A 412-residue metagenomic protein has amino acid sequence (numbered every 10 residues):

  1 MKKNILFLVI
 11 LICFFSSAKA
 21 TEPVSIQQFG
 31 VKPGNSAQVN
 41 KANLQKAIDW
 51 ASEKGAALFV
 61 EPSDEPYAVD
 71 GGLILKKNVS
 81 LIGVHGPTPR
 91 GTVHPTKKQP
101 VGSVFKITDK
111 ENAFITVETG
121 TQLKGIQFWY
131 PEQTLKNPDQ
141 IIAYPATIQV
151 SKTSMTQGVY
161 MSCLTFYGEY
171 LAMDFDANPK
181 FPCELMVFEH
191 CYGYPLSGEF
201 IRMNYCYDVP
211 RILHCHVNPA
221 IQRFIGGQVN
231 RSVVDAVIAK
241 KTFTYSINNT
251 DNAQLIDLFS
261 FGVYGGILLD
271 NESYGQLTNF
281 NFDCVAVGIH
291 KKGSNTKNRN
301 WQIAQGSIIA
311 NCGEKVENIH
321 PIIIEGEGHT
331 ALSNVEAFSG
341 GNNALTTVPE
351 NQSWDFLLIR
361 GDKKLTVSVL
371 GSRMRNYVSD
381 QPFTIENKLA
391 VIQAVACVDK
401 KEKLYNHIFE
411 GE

Functional and structural regions predicted by a protein language model:
M1-T21: Bacterial Sec-dependent N-terminal signal peptides
I5, A18, E53, F59 (+2 more regions): Terminal non-domain segments
A18-Q45: Right-handed parallel beta-helix/beta-solenoid
I26, A47, F59, E118 (+1 more regions): Non-transmembrane elongated oligomeric "stalk/shaft" segments that connect baseplates/barrels to distal
G34, E61-D70, T153-Q157, P179-P182: Short, charged helix-to-loop "capping" segments that act as catalytic/coupling loops
K41, Q45-E111, Q127-Y130: N-terminal extracellular ligand-recognition/capping segment immediately after the signal peptide
T88-P89, V93-P100, T108-E111, V117-E412: Extracellular beta-rich repeat passengers
